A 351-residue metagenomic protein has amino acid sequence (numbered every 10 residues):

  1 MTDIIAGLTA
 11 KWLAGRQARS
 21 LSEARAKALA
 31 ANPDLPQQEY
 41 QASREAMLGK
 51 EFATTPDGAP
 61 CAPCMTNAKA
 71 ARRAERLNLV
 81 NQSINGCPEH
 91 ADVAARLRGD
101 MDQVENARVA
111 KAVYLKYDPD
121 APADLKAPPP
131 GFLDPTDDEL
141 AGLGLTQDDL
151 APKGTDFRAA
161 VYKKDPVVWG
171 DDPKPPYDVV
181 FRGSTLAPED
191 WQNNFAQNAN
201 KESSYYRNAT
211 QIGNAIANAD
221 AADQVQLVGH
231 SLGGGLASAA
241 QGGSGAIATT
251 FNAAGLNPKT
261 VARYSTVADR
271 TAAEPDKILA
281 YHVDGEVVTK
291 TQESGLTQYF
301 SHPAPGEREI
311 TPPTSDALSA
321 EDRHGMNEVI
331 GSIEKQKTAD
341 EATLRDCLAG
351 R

Functional and structural regions predicted by a protein language model:
M1-T2, P60: Compositionally biased, charge-rich terminal segments
T2-T9: Short, intrinsically disordered N-terminal pre-domain segments
T9-L21, R25-A28, N32-D92, K164-Y177 (+2 more regions): Serine hydrolase/lipase
P60-P130: Charged, compositionally biased non-catalytic regions
V113-V228, S244-I247, N252-Y264: A conserved cap/lid and substrate-binding interface adjacent to the catalytic center of lipid-processing enzymes
G213, A237-S238: Short amphipathic alpha-helical segments and helix-helix/interface helices
G229-G233, A237: Gly/Ala-rich beta-loop-alpha elbow adjacent to hydrolase catalytic centers
